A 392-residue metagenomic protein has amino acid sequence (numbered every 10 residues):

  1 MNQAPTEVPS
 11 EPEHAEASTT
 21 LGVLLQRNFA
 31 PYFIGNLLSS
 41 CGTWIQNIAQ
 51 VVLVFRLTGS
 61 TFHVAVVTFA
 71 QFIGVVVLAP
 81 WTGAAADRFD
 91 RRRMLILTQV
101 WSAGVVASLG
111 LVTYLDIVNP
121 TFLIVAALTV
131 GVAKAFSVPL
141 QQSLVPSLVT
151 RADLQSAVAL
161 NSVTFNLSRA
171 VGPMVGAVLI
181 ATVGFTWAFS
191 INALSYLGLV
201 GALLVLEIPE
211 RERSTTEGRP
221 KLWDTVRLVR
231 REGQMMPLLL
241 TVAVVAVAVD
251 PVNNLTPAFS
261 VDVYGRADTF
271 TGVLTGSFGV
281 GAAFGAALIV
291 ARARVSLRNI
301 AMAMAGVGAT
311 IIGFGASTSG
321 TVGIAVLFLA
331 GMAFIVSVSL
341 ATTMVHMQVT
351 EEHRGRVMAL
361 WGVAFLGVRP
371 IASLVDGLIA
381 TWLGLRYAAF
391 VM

Functional and structural regions predicted by a protein language model:
M1-M392: Alpha-helical transmembrane-bundle signature of multi-pass membrane transport and export proteins
